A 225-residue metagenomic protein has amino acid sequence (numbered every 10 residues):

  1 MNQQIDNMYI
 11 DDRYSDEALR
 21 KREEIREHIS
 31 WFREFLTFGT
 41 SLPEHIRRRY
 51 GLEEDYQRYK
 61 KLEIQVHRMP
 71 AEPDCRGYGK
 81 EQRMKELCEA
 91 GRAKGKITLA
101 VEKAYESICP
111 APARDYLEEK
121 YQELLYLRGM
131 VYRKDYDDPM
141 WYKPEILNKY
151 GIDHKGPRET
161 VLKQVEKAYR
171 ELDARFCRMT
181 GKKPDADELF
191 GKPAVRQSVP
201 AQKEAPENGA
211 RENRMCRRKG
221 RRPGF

Functional and structural regions predicted by a protein language model:
M1-F225: Extended intrinsically disordered terminal tails
